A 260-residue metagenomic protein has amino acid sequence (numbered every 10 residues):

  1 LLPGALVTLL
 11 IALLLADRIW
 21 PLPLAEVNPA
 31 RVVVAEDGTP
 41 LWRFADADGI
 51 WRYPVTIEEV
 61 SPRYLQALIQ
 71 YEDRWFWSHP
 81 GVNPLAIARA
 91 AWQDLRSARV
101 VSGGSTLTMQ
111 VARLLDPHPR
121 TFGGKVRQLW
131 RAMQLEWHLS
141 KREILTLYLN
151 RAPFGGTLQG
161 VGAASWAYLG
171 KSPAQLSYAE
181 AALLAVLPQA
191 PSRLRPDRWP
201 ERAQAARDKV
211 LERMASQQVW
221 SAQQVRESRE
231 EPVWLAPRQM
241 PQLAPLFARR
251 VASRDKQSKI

Functional and structural regions predicted by a protein language model:
L1-I260: Juxtamembrane regions of bacterial inner-membrane/periplasmic proteins, predominantly the peptidoglycan biogenesis
